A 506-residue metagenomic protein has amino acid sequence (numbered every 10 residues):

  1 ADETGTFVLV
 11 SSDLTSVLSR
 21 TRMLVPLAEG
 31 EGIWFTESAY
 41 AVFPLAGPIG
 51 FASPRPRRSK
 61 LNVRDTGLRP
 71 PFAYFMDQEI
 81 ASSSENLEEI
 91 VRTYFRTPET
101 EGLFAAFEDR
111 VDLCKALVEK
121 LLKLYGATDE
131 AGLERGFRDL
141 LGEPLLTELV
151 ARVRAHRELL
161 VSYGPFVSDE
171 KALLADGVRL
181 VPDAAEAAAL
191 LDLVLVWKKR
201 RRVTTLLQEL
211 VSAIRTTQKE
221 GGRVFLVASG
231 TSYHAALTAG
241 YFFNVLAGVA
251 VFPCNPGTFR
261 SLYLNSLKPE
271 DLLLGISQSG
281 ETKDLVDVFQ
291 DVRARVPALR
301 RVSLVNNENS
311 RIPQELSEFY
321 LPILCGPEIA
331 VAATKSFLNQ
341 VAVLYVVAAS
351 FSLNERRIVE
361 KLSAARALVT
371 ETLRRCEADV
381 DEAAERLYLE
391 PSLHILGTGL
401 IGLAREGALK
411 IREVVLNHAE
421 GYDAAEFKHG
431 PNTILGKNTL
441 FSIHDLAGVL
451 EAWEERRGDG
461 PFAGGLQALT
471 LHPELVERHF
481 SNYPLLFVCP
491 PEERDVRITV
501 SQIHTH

Functional and structural regions predicted by a protein language model:
A1-V10, T15-T93, T97-H506: A SIS-like phosphosugar-recognition module
